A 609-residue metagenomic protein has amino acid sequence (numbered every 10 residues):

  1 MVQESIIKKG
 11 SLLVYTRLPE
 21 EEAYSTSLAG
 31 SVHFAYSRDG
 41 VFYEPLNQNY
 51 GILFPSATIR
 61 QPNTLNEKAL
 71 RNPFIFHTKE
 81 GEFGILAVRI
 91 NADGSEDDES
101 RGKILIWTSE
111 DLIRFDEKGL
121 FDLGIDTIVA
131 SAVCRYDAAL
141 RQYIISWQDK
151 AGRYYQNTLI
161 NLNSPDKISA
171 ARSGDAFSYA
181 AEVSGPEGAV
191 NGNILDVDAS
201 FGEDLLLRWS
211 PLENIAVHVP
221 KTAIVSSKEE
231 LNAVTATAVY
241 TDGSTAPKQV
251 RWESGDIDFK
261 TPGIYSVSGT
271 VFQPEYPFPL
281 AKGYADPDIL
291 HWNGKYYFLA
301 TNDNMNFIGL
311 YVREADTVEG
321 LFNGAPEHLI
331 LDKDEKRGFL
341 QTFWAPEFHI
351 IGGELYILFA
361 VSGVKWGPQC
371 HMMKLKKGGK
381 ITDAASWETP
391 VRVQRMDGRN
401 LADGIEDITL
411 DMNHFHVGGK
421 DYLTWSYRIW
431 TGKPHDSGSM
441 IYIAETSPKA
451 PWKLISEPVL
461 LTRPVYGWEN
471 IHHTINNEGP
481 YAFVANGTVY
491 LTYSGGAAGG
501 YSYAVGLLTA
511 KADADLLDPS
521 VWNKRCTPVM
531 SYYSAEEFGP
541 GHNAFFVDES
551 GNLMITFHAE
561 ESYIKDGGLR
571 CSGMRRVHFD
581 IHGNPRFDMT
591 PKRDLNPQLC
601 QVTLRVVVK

Functional and structural regions predicted by a protein language model:
M1-K609: Carbohydrate-active catalytic/glycan-binding domains of CAZyme proteins, especially the secreted or lumenal ectodomains
